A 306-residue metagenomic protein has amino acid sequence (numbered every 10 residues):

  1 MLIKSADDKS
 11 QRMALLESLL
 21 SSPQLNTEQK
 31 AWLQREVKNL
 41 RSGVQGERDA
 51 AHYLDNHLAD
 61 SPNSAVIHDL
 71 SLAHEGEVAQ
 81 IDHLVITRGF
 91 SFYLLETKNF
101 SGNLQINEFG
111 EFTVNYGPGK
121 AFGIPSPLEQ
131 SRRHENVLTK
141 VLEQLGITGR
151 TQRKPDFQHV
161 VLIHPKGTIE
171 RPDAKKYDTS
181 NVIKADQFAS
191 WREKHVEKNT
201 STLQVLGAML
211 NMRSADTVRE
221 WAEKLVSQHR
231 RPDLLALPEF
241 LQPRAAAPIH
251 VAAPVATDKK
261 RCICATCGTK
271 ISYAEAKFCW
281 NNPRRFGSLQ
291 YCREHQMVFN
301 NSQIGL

Functional and structural regions predicted by a protein language model:
M1-A79, T87-S91, G117-N282, E294-L306: Surface-exposed interaction regions that form or flank ligand-binding interfaces
G76, I86-V114: Active-site beta-strand-loop-beta-strand hairpin of nuclease catalytic cores that positions key catalytic residues
S288-C292: C-terminal interaction modules of eukaryotic adaptor/scaffold proteins
